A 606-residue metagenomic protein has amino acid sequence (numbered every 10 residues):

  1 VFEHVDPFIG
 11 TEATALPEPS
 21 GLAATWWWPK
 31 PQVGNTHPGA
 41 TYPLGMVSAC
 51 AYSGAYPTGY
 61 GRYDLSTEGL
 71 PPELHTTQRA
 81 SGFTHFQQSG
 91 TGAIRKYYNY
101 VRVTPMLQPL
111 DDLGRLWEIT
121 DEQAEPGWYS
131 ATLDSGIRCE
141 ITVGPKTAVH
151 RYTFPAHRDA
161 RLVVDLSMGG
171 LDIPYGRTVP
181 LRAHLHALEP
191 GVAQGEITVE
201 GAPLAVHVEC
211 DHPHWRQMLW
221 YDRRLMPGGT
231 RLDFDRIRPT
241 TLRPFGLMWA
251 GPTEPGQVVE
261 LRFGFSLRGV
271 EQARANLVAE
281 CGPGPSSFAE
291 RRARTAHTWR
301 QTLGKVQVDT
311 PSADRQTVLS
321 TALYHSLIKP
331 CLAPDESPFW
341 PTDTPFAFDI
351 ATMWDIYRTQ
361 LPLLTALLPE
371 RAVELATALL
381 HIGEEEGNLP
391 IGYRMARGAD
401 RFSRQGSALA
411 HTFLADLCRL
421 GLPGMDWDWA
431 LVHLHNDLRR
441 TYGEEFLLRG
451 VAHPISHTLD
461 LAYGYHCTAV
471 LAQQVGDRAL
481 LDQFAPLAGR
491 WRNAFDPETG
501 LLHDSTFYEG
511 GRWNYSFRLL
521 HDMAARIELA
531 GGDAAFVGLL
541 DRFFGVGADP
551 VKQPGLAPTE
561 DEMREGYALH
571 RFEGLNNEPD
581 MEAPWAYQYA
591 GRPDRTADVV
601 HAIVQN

Functional and structural regions predicted by a protein language model:
V1-T458, A472-N493, T499-N514, R518-D594 (+1 more regions): Accessory carbohydrate-recognition regions in carbohydrate-active enzymes
G464: ATP-dependent phospho-/nucleotidyl transfer catalytic cores
